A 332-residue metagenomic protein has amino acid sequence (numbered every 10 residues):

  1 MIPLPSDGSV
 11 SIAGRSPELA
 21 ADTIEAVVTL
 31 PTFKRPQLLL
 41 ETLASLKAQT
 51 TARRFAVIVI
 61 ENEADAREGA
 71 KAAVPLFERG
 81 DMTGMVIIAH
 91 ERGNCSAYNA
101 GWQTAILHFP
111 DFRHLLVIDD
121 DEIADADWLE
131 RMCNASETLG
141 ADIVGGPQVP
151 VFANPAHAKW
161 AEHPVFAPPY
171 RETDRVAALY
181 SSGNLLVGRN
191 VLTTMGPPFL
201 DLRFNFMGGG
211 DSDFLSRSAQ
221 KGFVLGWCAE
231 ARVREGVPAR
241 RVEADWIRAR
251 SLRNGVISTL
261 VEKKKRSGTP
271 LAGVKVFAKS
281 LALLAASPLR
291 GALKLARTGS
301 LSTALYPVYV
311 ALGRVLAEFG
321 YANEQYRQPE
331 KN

Functional and structural regions predicted by a protein language model:
A44-R54: Short, acidic, metal-binding catalytic loop of nucleotide-sugar glycosyltransferases
V59-A73, E122: A conserved acidic beta->alpha catalytic loop
I88-L107: Glycine-rich, basic loop-to-helix element that forms the pyrophosphate-binding segment of sugar-nucleotide handling
P110-I123: Short beta-strand-to-loop acidic/aromatic patch adjacent to the donor-nucleotide binding site
D127-A158: Conserved donor NDP-sugar-binding/catalytic core segment of glycosyltransferases
P147, A161-A178: Short, flexible, basic/aromatic active-site loop/helix in glycosyltransferases
N205-S216: Acidic donor-binding loop at a coil-to-helix junction in glycosyltransferase catalytic cores that engages
A249-R253, S267-N332: Non-catalytic, C-terminal membrane-associated alpha-helical segments of glycosyltransferases
